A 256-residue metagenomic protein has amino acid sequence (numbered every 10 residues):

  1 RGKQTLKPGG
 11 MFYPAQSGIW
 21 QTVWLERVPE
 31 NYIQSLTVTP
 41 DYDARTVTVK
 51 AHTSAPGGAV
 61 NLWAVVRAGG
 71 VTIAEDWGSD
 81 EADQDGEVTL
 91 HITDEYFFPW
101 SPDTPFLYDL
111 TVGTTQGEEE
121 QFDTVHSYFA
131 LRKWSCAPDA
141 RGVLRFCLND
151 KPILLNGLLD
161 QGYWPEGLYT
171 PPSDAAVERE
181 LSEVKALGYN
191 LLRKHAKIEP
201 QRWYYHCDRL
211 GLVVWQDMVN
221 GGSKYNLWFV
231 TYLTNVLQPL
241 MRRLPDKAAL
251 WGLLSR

Functional and structural regions predicted by a protein language model:
R1-H195, E199-H206, L210-V214, N235-P239 (+1 more regions): Secreted/periplasmic carbohydrate-active enzymes, especially glycoside hydrolases
M11, A15, F229, P245: Catalytic cores of large soluble enzymes that bind and process phosphate-bearing ligands
I198-E199, N220-S223: Solvent-exposed loop/turn segments at secondary-structure junctions within structured extracellular/periplasmic domains
S223-F229: Short, charged, surface-exposed secondary-structure boundary motifs
V230-A248: An active-site-proximal structural segment forming one wall of the substrate-binding cleft that immediately precedes
R256: Short hydrophobic "strand-cap" motifs at the C-terminus of beta-strands
